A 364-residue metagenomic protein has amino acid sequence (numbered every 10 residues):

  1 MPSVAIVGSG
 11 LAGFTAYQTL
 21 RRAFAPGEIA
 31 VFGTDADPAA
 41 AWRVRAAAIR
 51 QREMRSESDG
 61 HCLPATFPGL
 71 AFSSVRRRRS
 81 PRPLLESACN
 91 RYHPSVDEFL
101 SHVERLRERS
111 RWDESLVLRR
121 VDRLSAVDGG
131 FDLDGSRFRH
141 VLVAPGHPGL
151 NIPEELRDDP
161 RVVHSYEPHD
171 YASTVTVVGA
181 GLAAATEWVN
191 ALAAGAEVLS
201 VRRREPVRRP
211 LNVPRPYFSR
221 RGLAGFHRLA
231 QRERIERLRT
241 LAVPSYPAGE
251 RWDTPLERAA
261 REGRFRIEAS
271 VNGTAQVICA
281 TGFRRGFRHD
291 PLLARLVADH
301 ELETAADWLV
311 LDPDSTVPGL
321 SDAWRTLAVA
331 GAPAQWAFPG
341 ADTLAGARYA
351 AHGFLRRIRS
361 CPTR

Functional and structural regions predicted by a protein language model:
P2-A30, V175-A194: N-terminal Rossmann-like FAD-binding beta1-loop-alpha1 element of flavoenzymes
V7, S136-G149, T176-V178, G273-R284: Short hydrophobic core segments
Y17, V189-R203, A345-R364: Internal hydrophobic alpha-helix adjacent to the cofactor/substrate pocket in enzyme cavities
F32-L100, V201-A248: Glycine-rich active-site loop/strand segments that organize a redox cofactor
S95-E98, R111, V143-V198, L302-T316: Glycine-rich dinucleotide-binding loop and its adjacent helix/turn
V117-G130, R266-G273: A conserved short coil-to-beta-strand element within the FAD-binding core of flavoproteins
R161-H169, F283-Q335: FAD-site-proximal beta/loop scaffold in flavoenzymes
W324-S360: A conserved FAD-binding loop/helix module that cradles the flavin
